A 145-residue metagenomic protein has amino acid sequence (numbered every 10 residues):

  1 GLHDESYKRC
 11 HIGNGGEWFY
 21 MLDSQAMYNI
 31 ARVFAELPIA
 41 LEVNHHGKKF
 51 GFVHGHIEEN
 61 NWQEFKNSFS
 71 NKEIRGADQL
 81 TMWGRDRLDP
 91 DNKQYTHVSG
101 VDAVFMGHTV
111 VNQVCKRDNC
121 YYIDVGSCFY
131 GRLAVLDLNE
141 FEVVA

Functional and structural regions predicted by a protein language model:
G1-K48, K72-G84: Active-site neighborhood of divalent metal-dependent phosphoester bond hydrolases
D4, W18-F19, E58, V110 (+1 more regions): Short, flexible micro-motifs
E42, F52-H54, V135-N139: Short, well-ordered beta-strand micro-motif
K48-F50, V101-D102: Short, surface-exposed beta-edge/turn micro-motifs
K49-H56, Y122-I123: Active-site-proximal beta-strand elements of phosphoester/diester hydrolases
H54-G55, N60-S68, K116-R117: A short secondary-structure junction signal
E64-T81, A134-L136: Segments surrounding the PLD/"HKD" phosphodiesterase catalytic module and close analogs
G84-A145: Conserved beta-sheet core of the metallophosphoesterase superfamily
